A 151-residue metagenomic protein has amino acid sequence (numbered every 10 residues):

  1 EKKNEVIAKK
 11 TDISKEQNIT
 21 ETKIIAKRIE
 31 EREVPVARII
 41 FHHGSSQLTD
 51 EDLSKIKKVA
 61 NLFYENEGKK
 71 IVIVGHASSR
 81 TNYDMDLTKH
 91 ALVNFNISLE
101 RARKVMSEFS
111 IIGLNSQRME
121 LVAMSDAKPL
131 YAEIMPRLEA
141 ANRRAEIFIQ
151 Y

Functional and structural regions predicted by a protein language model:
E1-V72, M85, Y151: Periplasmic peptidoglycan-binding/tethering modules of Gram-negative envelope proteins
A77-Y151: Periplasmic OmpA-like peptidoglycan-binding domain that tethers envelope proteins to the cell wall
